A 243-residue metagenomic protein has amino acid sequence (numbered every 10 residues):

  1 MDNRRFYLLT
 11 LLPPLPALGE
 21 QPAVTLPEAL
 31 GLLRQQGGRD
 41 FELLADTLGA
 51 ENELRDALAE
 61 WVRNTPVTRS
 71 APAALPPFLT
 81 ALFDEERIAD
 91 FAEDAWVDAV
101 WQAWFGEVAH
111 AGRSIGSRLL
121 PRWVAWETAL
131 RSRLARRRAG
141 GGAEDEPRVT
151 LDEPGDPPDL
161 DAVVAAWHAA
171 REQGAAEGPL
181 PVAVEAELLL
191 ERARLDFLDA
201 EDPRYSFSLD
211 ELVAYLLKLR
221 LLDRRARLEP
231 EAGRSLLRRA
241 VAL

Functional and structural regions predicted by a protein language model:
M1-L243: Extended alpha-helical surfaces
